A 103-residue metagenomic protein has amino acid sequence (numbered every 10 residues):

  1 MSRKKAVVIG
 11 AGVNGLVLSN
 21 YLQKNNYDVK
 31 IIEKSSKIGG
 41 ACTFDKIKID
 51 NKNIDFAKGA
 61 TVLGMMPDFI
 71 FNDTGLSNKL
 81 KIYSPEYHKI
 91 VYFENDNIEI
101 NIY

Functional and structural regions predicted by a protein language model:
K4-Y103: N-terminal glycine-rich phosphate/pyrophosphate-binding loop and immediately adjacent elements
